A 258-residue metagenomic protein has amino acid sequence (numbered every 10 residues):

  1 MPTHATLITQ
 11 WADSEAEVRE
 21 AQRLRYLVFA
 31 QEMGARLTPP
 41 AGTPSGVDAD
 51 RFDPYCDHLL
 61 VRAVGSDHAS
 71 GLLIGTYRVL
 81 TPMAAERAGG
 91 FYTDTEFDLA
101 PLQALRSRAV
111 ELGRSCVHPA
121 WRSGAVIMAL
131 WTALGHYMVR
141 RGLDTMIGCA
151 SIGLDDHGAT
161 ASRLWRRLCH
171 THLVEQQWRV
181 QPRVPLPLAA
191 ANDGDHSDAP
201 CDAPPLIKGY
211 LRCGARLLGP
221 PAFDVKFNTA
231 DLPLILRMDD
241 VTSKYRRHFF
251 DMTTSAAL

Functional and structural regions predicted by a protein language model:
I8-A21: A short beta-loop-alpha structural element at the N-terminal edge of CoA-dependent acyl/N-acetyltransferase catalytic
L24-T38: Helix-loop element at the rim of GNAT/NAT acetyltransferase active sites that forms part of the acceptor-substrate
G46, C56-V61, T76, A109 (+3 more regions): Short hydrophobic/aromatic beta-strand element in the GNAT-like acyltransferase core that lines or flanks the acyl-donor
D50-Y55, K226-N228: A short catalytic or substrate-binding loop motif that flags glycine-/basic-rich loops and adjacent residues that bind
Y55-L102: Short, His- and charge-rich active-site/binding loops that engage polyanionic ligands
P82-R216, P221-F223, F227-T229: Acyl-donor binding region in acyl/amide transferases
N228-V241: C-terminal "cap" of GNAT-fold acetyltransferases
M252-L258: Short, cationic low-complexity segments
